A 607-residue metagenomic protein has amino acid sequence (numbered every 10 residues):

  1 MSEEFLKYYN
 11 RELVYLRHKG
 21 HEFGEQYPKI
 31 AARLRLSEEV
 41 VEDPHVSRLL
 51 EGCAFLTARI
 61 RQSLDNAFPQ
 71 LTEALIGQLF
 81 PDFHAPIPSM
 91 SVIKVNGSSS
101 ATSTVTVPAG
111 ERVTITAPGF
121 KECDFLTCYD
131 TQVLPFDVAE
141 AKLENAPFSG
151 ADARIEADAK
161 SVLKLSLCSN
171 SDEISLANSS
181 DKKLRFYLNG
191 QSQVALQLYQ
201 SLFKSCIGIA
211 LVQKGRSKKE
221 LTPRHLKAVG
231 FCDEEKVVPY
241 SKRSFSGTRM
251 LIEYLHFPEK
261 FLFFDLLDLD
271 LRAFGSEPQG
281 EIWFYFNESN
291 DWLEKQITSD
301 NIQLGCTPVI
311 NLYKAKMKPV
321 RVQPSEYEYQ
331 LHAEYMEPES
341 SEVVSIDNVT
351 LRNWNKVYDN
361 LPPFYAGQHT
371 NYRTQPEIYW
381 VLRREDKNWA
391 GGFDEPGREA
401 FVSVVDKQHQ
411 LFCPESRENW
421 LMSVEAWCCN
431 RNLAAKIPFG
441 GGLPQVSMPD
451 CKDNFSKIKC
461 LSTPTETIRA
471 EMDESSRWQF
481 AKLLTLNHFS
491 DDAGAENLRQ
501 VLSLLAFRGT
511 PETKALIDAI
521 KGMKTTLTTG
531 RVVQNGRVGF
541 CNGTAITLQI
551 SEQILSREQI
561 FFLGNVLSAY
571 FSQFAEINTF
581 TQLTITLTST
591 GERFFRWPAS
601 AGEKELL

Functional and structural regions predicted by a protein language model:
M1, F55-S63, A74-F83, P88-S103 (+9 more regions): Short linear motifs embedded in intrinsically disordered, proline/glycine-rich low-complexity segments
M1-I30, L34, P223-V229, D233-A273 (+3 more regions): Mixed-charge (acidic/basic) macromolecular-recognition segments
M1-R216, P223: Extended assembly-interface regions of large multimeric machines
H45, L49-C53, L75, L202 (+5 more regions): Short, Φ-rich (hydrophobic/aromatic) sequence segments
L56-L64, D82, S149-D181, V309-R352 (+1 more regions): Extracellular ectodomain segments of secreted/surface proteins
I87-S91, A159-L163, S180-K182, S205 (+3 more regions): Residues at beta-strand starts and edge strands
D172-L382: Short, low-complexity Pro/Thr/Gly
N355-L607: C-terminal domain/tail detector
